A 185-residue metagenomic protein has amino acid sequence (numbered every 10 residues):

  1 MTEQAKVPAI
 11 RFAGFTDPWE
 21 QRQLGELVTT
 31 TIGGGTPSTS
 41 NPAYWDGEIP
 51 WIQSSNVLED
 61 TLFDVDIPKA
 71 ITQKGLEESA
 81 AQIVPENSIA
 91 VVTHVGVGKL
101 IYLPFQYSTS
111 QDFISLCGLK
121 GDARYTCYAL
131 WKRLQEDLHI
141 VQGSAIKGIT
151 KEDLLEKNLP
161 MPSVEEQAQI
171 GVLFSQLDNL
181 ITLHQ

Functional and structural regions predicted by a protein language model:
M1-E20, S163-Q185: Amphipathic alpha-helical segments with low aromatic content
Q4-P8, W45, T93-H94, S108-I114 (+1 more regions): A short glycine-rich beta-alpha junction/loop motif
R11-G35, W51: Non-catalytic DNA-recognition/assembly elements of restriction-modification systems
E26-T29, W51, D60-T61, P85-S88 (+4 more regions): C-terminal accessory/regulatory regions appended to core domains
G47, Q53-S55, D64-W131, G143: A short beta-sheet element
E59, E136: Catalytic core of tubulin tyrosine ligase-like
R133-Q135, E152-D153: Right-handed beta-helix
